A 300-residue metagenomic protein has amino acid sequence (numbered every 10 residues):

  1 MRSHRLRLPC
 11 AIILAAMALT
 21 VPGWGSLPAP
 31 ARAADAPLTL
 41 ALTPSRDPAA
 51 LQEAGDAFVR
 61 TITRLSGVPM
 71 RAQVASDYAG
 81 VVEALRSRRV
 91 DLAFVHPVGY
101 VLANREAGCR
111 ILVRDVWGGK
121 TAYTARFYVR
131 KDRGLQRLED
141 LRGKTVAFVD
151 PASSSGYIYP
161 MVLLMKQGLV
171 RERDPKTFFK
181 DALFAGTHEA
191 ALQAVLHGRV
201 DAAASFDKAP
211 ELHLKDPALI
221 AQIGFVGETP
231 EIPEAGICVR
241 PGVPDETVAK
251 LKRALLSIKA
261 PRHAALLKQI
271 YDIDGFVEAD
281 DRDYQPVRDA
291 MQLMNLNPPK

Functional and structural regions predicted by a protein language model:
R2-R7, A11-G80, R88, A265-K300: N-terminal hydrophobic or amphipathic helices and topogenic motifs
D35, L40-T63, V98, Y123-A191: Bilobed "Venus flytrap"/periplasmic-binding protein-like clamshell domains and structurally analogous long
A36-S45, L51, V116-V129, L214-I258 (+1 more regions): Periplasmic-binding protein-like
A72-E83, E172-Q193, E231-P233: Short helix-initiation/N-cap motifs at beta->coil->alpha
A79-A93, E106-A107, E139, L183-A204: Short helices/loops that flank or line small-molecule/ion binding pockets
E83-D140, P151: Acidic, polar ligand-binding/catalytic clefts
F94-E106, P160-K166, A194-A221: A ligand-binding cleft/hinge motif common to bilobed small-molecule-binding domains
